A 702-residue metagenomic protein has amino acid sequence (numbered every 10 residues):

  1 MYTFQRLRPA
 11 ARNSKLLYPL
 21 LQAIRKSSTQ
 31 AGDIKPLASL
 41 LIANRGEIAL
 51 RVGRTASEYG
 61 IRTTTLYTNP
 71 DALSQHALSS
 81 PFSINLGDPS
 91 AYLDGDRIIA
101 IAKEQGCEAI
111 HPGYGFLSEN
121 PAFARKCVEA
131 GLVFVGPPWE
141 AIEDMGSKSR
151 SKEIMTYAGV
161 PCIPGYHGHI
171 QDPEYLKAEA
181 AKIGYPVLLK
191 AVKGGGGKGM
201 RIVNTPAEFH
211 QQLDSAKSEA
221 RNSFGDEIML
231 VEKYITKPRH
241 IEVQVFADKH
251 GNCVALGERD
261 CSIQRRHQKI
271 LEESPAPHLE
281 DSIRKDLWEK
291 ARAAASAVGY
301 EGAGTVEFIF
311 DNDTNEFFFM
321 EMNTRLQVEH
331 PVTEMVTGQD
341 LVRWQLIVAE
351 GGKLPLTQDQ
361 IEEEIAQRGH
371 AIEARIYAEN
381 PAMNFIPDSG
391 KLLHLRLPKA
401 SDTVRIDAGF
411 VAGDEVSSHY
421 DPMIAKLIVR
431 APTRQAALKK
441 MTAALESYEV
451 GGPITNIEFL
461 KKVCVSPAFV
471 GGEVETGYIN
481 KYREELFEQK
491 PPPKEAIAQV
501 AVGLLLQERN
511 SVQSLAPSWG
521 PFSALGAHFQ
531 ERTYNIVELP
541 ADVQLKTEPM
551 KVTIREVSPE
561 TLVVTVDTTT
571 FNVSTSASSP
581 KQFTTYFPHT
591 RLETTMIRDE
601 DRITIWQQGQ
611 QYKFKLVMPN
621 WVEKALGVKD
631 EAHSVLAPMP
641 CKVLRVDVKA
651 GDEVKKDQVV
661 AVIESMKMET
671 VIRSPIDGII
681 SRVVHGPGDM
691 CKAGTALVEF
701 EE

Functional and structural regions predicted by a protein language model:
Y2-V306, F310-H330: N-terminal beta-alpha lobe that positions the nucleotide/phosphoryl donor in ATP/NTP-coupled carboxylate activation
S118-K126, E373, M383, F587-M618: Structured, non-catalytic alpha/beta "coupling" segments that mediate domain-domain communication and provide generic
P331-N572, V659, M690-E701: Catalytic cores of soluble metabolic enzymes centered on carboxylation/carboxyl-transfer
L356-R368, R483-F487, Q611-A637: Long, charged amphipathic helices and adjacent flexible linkers at domain junctions
E556-E593, E600-D601: Conserved nucleotide-binding/hydrolysis modules and their immediate coupling elements across P-loop/ASCE NTPase motors
A625-E702: Structured functional modules or segments
